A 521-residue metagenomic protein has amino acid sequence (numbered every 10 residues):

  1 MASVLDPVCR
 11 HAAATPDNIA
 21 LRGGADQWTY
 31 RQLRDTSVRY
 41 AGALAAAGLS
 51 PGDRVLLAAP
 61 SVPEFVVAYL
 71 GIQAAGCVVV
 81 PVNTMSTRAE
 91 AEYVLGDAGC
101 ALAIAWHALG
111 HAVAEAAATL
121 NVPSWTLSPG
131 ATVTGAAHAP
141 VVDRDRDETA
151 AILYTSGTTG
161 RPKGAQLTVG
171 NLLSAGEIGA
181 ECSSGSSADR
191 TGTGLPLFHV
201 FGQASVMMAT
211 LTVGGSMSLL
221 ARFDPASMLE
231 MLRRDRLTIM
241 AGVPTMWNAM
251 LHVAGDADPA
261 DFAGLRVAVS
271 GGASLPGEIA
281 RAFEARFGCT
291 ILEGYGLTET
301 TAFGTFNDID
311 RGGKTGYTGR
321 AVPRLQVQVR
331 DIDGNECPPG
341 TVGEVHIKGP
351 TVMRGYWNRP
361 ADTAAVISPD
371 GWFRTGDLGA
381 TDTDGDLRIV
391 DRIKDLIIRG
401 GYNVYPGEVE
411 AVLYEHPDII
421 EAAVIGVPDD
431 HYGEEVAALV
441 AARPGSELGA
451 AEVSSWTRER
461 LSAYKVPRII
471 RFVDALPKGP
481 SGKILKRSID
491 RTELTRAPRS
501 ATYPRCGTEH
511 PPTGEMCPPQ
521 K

Functional and structural regions predicted by a protein language model:
D17, A137-Y154, R161, S184-R190: Conserved pre-ATP/AMP-binding loop-to-beta segment of ANL
D17-V62, V66-L70, T87-E92: Conserved AMP-binding/adenylate-forming core of the ANL superfamily
A25, A108-D147, R161-P162, V253-A254 (+1 more regions): ANL superfamily adenylate-forming
T29-R31, A150-S174: Conserved AMP-binding A3 loop
S86, A103, K348-G349, R354-G355 (+7 more regions): AMP-binding/adenylate-forming catalytic core of the ANL superfamily
L173-R190, F198-I239, V253-A254: Conserved AMP-binding/adenylation subdomain of ANL enzymes
L237-G242, H252-G313, Q326: Gly/Ser/Thr-rich phosphate-binding loop
R320-R324, N335-V366, V404: Conserved ATP/PPi-binding loop(s) of AMP-dependent carboxylate-activating enzymes
